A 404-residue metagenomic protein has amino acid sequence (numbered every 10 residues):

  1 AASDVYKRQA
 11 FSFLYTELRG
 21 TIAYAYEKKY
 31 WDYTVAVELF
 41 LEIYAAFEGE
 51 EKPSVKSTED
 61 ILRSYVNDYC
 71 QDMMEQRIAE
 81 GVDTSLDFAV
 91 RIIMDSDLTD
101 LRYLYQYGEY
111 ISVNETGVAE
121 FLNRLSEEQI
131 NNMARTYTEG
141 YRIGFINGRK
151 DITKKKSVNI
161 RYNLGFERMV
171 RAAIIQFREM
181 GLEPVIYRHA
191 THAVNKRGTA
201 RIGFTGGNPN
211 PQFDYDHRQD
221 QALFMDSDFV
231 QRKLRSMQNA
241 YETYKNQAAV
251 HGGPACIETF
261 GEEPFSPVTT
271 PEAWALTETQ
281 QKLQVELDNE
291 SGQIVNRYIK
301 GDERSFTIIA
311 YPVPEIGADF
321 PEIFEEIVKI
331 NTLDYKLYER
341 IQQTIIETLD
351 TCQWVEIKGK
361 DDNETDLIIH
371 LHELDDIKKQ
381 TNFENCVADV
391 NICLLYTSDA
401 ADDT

Functional and structural regions predicted by a protein language model:
A1-R161, G165, R188-Q231: Long, compositionally biased, glycine/small-hydrophobic-enriched stretches that function as flexible linkers, tethers
A2-Q9, Y396-T404: Conserved small/polar residues in nucleotide/adenosyl-binding loops
A79, R91-L104, G108, D375-S398: Short, conserved active-site entrance elements at the starts or edges of catalytic domains
I143-F145, R168-A172, L234-N246, N289-V295 (+1 more regions): Short alpha-helical segments and helix-capping/turn motifs at coil-helix boundaries
Q176-E179, H217-Q219: Basic, amphipathic N-terminal segments that precede the first structured/catalytic domain
G181-E183: Compositionally biased, low-complexity peptide segments typical of secreted/host-interacting small proteins
R197-P264, V268-W274: Cofactor- and metal-binding active-site motifs of prokaryotic enzymes that mediate redox/radical or nucleophilic
A248-A388: Conserved, well-structured core segments that form the ligand-binding/active-site neighborhood of functional domains
